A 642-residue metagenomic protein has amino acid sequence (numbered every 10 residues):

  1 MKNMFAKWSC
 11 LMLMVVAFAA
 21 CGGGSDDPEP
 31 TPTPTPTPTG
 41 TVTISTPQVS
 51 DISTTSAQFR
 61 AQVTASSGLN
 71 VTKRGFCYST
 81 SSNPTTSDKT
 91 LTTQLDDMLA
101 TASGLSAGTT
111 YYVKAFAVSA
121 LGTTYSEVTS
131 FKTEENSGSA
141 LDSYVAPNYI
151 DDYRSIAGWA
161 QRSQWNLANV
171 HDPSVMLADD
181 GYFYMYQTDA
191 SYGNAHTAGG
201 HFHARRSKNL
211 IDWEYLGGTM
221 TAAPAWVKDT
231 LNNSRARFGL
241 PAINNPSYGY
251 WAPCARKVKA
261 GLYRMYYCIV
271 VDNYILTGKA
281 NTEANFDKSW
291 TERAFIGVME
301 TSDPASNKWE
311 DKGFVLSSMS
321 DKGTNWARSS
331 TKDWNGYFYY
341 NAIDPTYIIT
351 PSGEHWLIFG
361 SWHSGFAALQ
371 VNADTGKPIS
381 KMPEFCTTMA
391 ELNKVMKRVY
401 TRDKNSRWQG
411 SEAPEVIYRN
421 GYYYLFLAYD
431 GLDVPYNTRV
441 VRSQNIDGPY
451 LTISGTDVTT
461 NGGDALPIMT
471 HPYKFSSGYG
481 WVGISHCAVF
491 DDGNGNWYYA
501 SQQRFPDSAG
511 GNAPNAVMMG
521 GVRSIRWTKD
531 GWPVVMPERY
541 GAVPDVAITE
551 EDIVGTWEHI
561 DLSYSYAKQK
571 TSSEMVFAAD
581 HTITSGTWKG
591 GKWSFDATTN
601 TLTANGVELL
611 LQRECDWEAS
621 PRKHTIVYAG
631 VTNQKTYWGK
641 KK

Functional and structural regions predicted by a protein language model:
M1-C10: Bacterial N-terminal signal peptides that target proteins for export
C10-M14, T37, I243, N515-M518: A generic structural signal for short, non-catalytic loop/turn and secondary-structure boundary residues
L11-T43, E134-Y149: Bacterial Sec-dependent N-terminal signal peptides
M14-V15, T54, G586: Residue-level signal for mature regions of secreted extracellular proteins and peptides
A20, R60-T64, V118-A120, L210 (+2 more regions): Short alpha-helical scaffold segments that flank and stabilize functional sites
D27, T37-N136: Short, surface-exposed linear motifs at loops/turns and structural transition points
E134-K642: Carbohydrate-active catalytic/glycan-binding domains of CAZyme proteins, especially the secreted or lumenal ectodomains
